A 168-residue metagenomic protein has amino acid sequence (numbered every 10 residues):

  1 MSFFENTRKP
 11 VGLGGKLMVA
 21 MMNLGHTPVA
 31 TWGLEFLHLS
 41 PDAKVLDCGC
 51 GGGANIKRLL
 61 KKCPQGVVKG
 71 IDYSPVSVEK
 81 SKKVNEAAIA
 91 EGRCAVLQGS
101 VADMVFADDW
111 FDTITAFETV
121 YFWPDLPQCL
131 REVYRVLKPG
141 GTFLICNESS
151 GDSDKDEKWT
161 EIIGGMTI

Functional and structural regions predicted by a protein language model:
S2-N6, P10-N23, T27, R131 (+1 more regions): C-terminal alpha-helical "lid/dimerization" subdomain adjacent to the S-adenosyl-L-methionine
L24-A43, R58: Conserved alpha-helix/loop element of class I SAM-dependent methyltransferases that forms part of the SAM/SAH-binding
L37-L39, K62-C63, A88, L137: A generic alpha-to-beta junction signature in SAM-dependent methyltransferases
D42, L137-T142: Short glycine-dipeptide loop
K44-D103: Class I SAM-dependent methyltransferase SAM/SAH-binding core
A102-I114: A short acidic, Gly/Pro-enriched loop at the edge of an enzyme's catalytic core that lines a small-molecule cofactor
T113-L126: A short SAM/SAH-binding and catalytic strip from SAM-dependent methyltransferases
P127-P139: A short glycine-rich, Lys/Arg-flanked "PGG" loop and its adjoining helix->strand segment in the class I
